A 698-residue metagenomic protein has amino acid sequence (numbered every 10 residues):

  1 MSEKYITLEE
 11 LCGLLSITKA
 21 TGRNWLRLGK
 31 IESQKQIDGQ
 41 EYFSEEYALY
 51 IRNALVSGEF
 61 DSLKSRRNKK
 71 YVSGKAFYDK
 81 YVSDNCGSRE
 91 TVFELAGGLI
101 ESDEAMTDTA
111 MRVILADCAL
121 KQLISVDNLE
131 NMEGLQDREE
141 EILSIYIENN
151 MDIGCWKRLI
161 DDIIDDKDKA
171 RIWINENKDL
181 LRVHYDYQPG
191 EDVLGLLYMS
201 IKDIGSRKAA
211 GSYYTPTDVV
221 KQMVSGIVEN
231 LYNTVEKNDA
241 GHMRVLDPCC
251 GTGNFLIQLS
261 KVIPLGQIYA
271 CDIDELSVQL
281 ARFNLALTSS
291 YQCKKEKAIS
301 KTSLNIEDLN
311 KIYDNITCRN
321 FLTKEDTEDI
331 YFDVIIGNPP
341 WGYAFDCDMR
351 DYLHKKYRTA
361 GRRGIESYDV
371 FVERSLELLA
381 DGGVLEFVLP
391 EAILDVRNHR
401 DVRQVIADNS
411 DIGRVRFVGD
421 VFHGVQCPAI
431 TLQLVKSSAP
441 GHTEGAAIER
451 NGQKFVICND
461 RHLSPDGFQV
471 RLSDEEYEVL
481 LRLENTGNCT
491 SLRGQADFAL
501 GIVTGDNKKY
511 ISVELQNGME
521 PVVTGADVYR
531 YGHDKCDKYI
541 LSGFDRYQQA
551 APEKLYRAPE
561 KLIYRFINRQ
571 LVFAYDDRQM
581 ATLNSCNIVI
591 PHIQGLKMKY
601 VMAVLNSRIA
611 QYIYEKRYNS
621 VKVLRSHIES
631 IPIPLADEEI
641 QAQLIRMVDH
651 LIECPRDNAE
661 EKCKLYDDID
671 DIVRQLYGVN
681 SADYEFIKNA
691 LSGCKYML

Functional and structural regions predicted by a protein language model:
M1-D166, A209-D326, I330, L691: Charged, often flexible domain-edge or linker segments that flank or initiate folded functional domains
M1-L8, L15-S16, K30, Q34-Y42 (+12 more regions): Signature of N6-adenine DNA methyltransferases within the class I
T18, L196, S200, I204 (+25 more regions): Generic, well-ordered alpha-helical scaffold segments in large soluble proteins
T18-A20, N24, V479-A642: Polybasic, glycine- and aromatic-enriched phosphate-binding surface used to engage nucleic acids
D84-G97, E191-G205, L259-S260, A344-L353 (+2 more regions): Active-site-adjacent bridging/hinge elements
G98-L115, L123, D127, D186-E191 (+4 more regions): Structural motif
W156-N230, A610-K616, R625: Class I S-adenosyl-L-methionine
L463-N507, M519, A526, L635-L698: Non-catalytic DNA-recognition/assembly elements of restriction-modification systems
